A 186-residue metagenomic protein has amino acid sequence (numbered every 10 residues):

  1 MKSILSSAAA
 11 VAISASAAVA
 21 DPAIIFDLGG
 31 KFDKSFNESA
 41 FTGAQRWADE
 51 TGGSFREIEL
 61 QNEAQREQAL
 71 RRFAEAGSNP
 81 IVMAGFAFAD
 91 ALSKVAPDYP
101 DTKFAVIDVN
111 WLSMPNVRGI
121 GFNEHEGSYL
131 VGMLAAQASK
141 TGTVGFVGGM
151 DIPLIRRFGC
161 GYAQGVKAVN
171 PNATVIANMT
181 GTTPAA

Functional and structural regions predicted by a protein language model:
M1-A20: Gram-negative bacterial Sec-dependent N-terminal signal peptides
P22-W47, R56-R66, F86, D151-R157: Extracytoplasmic "Venus flytrap"
G29-K34, S78-N79, N116-F122, G145-P153 (+1 more regions): Second-shell loop/turn segments in exported
A44, L130-A177: An alpha-beta-alpha
E50-E59, N170-P184: Short beta-strand elements in bilobed, periplasmic/extracellular small-molecule ligand-binding domains
F55-A74, T182-A186: Structural motif
S78-G85, A105-I107: Periplasmic-binding protein-like
P97-G121: Flexible loop/hinge segments that line or gate small-molecule binding clefts
